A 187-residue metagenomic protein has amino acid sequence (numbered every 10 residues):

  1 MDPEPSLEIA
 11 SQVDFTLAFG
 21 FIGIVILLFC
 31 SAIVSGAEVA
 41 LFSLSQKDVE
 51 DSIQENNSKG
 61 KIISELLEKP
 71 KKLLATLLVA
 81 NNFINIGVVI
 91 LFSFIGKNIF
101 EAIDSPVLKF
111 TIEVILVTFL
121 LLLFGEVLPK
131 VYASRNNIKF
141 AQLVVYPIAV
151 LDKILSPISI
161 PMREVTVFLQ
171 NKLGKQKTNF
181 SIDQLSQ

Functional and structural regions predicted by a protein language model:
M1-Q187: Membrane-embedded alpha-helical segments of inner-membrane proteins
